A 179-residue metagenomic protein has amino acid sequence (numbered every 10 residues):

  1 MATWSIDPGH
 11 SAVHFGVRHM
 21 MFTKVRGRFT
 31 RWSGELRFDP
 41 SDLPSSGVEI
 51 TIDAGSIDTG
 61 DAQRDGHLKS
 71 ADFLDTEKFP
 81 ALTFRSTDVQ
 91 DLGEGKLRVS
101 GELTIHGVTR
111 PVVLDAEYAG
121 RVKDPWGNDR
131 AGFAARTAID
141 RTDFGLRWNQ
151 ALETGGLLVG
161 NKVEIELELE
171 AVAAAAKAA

Functional and structural regions predicted by a protein language model:
M1-A179: Low-complexity, acidic/polar, glycine-enriched regions of mature
